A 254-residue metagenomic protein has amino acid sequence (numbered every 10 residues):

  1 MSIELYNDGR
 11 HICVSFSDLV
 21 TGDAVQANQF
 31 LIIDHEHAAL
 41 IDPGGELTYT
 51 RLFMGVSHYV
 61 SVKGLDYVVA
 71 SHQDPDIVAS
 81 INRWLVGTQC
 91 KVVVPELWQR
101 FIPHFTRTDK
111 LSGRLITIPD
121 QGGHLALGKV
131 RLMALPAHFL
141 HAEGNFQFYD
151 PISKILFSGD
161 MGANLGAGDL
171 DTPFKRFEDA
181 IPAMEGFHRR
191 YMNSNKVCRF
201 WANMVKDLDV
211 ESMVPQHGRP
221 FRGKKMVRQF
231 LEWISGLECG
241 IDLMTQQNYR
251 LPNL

Functional and structural regions predicted by a protein language model:
S2-H58, Q147-D150, K154-S158: Conserved beta-strand hairpin/beta-sheet module of binuclear metal-dependent hydrolase folds, prominently
G9, G87-T88, L111: Short, structured coil segments at secondary-structure junctions
I41-P43, G64-Q73, V92-E96, L156-D160 (+3 more regions): Active-site neighborhood of phospho(di)ester-bond hydrolases with catalytic His/Asp-centered motifs
G45-E46, P75, A163, P220: Short, glycine/acidic-enriched loop or turn micro-motifs at the edges of active sites
T48-V93: Active-site metal-binding motif and surrounding structural segment of the metallo-beta-lactamase
V93-N145, N193-K206: Metallo-beta-lactamase
H138-K224, G236-L237: Metallo-beta-lactamase
H217-L254: Binuclear metal-ion centers of metallo-dependent hydrolases, dominated by the metallo-beta-lactamase
